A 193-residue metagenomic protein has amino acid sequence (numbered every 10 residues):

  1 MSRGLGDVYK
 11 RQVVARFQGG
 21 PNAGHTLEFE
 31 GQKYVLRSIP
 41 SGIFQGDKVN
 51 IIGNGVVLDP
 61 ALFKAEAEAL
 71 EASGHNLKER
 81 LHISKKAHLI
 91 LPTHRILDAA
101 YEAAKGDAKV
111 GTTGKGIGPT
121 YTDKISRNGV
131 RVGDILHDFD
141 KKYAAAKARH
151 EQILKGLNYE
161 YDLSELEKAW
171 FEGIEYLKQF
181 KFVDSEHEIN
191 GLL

Functional and structural regions predicted by a protein language model:
M1-L5, Y9: Single conserved hydrophobic/aromatic residue that forms the stacking wall/gate of nucleotide- or nucleobase-binding
V8, A23-G24, E28, K115 (+1 more regions): Short, electropositive, low-hydrophobicity segments enriched in small/polar residues
K10-P21: Short catalytic helix/loop segments, enriched in acidic residues and glycine and frequently bearing histidine
F17, G24, E28-A99: Glycine-rich, N-terminal phosphate-binding loop and its surrounding beta-alpha-beta segment
N22, G31, G46-D47, T112 (+1 more regions): Residue-level signal for pocket-adjacent positions within structured domains
F63-L193: Internal alpha/beta core interface subdomains
